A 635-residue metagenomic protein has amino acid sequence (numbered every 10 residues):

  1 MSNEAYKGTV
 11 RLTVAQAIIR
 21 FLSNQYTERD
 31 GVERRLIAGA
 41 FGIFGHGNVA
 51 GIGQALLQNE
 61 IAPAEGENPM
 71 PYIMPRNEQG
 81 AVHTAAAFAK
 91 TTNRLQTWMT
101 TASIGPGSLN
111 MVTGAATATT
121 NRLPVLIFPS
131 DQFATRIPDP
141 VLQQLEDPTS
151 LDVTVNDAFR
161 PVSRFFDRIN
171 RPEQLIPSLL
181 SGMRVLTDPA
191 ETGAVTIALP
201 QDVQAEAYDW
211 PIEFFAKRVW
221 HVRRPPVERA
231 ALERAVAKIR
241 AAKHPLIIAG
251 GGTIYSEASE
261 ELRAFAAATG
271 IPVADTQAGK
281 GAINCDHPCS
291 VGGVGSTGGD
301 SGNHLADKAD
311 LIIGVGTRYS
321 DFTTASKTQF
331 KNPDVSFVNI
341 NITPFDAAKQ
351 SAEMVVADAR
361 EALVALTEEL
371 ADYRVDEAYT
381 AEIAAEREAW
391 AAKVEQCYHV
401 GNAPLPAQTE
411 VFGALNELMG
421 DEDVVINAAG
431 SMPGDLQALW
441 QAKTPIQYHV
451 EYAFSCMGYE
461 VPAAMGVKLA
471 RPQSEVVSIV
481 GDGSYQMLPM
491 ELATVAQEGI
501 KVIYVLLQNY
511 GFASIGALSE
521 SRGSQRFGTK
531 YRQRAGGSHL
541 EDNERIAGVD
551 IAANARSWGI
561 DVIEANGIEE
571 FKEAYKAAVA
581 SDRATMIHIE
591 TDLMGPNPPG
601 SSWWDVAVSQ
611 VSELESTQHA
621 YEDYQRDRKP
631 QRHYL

Functional and structural regions predicted by a protein language model:
S2, Y6, E173, P211 (+6 more regions): Phosphate/pyrophosphate-binding active-site segments
S2-R374, A378, A414, L418-D421 (+3 more regions): N-terminal alpha/beta PP-like core and its mobile active-site loop of ThDP/TPP-dependent enzymes
R35-L36, A378-A381, S478-G483: Short alpha-helical "patches" and their helix-cap loops
A40-I52, R387-P462, V467: Active-site diphosphate/adenylate-binding microenvironment
R136-S150, A347-A348, V355-V356, L363-V364 (+1 more regions): Thiamine diphosphate
A158-F159, D209-F215, R387-K393, A552-A555: Short, basic/glycine-rich phosphate-binding loops at helix/coil junctions that contact nucleotide phosphates
S163-F166, V394, Y398, V562: Short amphipathic alpha-helical interaction patches enriched in hydrophobic/aromatic residues with interspersed Lys/Arg
A249-G251, V315, A429, V480-G483: Glycine-rich beta-strand-to-loop/alpha-helix junction loops that act as flexible
